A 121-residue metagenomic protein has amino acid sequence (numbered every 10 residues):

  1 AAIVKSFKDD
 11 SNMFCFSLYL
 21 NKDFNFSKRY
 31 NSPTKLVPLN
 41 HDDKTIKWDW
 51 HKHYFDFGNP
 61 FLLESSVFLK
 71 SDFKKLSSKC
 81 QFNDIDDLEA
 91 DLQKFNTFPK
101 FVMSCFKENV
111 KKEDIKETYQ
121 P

Functional and structural regions predicted by a protein language model:
A1-A2, P121: Accessible peptide chain termini
A2-S6, D91-K94: Alpha-helical elements of Rossmann-like donor-binding domains used by nucleotide-donor carbohydrate transfer enzymes
I3-Q81: Conserved catalytic core of nucleotide-sugar-dependent glycosyltransferases
S71-P121: C-terminal catalytic/acceptor-binding lobe
